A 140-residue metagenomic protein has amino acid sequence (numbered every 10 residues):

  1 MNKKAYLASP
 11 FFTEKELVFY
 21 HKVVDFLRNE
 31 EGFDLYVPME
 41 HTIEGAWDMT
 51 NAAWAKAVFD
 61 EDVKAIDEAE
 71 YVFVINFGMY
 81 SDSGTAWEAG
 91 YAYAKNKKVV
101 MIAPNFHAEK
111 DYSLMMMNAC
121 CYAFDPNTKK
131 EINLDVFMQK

Functional and structural regions predicted by a protein language model:
M1-K140: Conserved catalytic or regulatory cores that recognize and/or transform ribose-phosphate-containing ligands
